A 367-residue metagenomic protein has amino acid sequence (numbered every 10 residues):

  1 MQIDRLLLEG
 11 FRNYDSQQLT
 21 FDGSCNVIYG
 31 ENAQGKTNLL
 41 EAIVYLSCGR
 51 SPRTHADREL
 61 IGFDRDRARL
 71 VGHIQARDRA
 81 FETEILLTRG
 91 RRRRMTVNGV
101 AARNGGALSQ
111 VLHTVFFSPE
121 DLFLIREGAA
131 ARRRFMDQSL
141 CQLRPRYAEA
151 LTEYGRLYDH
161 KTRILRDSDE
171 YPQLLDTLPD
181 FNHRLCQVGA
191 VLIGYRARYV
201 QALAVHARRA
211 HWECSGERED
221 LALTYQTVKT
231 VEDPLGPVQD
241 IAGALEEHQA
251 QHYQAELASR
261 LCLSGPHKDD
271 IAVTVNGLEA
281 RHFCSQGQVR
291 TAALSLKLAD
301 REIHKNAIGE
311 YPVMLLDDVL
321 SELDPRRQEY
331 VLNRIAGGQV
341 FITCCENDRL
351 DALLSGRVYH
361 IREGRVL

Functional and structural regions predicted by a protein language model:
M1-E31, P172-V313, E322-R326, Y330-N333 (+4 more regions): Conserved NTPase motor "head" modules and their coupling/switch loops across ABC/AAA+ ATPases, GTPases, and GHKL ATPases
F11, D15-T96, R146, Y154 (+3 more regions): Conserved P-loop NTP-binding catalytic core
C25, I43, P119-D121, G277: ABC ATPase nucleotide-binding domain signature
C48-A131, F135-Y147, A204-R209, I241 (+1 more regions): Nucleotide-state sensing region of NTPase/ATPase domains
G72, Q339-E346: Structural recognition of the conserved hydrophobic beta-strand(s) that form the central parallel beta-sheet of P-loop
T114-F116, V340, V358-H360: Conserved beta-strand scaffold positions in the cores of enzyme catalytic domains, especially in NTP/NDP-utilizing
F123-L124, A130-P179, H183-C186: Long, charged N-terminal accessory/stalk domains
D317-V319: Walker B catalytic acidic pair
